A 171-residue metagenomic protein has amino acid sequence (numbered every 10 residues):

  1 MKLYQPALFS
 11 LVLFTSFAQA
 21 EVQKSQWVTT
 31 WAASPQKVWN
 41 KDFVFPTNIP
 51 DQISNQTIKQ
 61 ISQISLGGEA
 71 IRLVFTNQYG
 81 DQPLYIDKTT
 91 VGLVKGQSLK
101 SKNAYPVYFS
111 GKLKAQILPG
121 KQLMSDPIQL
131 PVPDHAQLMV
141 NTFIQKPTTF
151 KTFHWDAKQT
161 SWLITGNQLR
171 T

Functional and structural regions predicted by a protein language model:
M1-A7: Bacterial N-terminal signal peptides that target proteins for export
P6, Q19-A20: Intrinsically disordered and other compositionally biased segments
L13-F17: N-terminal signal peptide c-region/cleavage motif recognized by signal peptidases
A20-T171: N-terminal secretory targeting modules
